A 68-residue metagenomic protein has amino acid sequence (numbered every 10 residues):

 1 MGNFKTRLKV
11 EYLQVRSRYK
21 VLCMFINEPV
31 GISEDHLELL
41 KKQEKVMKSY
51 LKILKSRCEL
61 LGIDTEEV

Functional and structural regions predicted by a protein language model:
M1-V68: Extended, charge-rich alpha-helical interface modules
